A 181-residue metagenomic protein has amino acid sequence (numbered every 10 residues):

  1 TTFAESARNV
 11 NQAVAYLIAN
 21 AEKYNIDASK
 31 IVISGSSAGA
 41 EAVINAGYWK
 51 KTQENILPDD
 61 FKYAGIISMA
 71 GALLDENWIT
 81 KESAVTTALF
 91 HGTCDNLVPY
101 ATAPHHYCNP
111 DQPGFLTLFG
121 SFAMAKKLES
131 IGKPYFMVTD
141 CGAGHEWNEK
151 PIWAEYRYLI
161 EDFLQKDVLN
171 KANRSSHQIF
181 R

Functional and structural regions predicted by a protein language model:
T1-Q12, Y24: Catalytic nucleophile-loop/oxyanion-hole region of alpha/beta-hydrolase and closely related hydrolase-like folds
F3-A7, S36, A40, G114-S121 (+3 more regions): Solvent-exposed, acidic/flexible segments
R8-A15, A19, I44, F122 (+3 more regions): Solvent-exposed, polar/charged alpha-helical surfaces in well-ordered, non-transmembrane soluble domains, broadly
Q12-S83: Primarily recognizes the serine-hydrolase "nucleophile elbow" in alpha/beta-hydrolase and SGNH/GDSL folds
I31, T87, P134-F136: Hydrophobic anchor at the start of a short beta-strand that flanks the dinucleotide cofactor-binding loop
E41, L97-V98, H145-N148: Short catalytic/ligand-binding loop motif for oxyanion handling, primarily in non-cytosolic enzymes, centered on
I56-G132: The feature captures the conserved acid-bearing segment of alpha/beta-hydrolase catalytic domains
L118, F122-R181: C-terminal catalytic histidine-bearing segment of alpha/beta-hydrolase fold enzymes
